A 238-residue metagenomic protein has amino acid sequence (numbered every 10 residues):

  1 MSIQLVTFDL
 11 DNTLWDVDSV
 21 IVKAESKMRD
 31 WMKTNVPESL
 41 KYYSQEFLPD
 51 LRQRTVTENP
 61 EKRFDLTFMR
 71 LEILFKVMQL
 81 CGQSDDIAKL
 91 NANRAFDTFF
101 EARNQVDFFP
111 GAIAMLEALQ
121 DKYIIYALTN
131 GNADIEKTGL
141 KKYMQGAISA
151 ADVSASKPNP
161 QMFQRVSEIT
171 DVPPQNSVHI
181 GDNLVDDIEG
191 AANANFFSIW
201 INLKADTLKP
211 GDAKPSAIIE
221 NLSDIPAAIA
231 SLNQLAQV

Functional and structural regions predicted by a protein language model:
M1-V6, D18, T34, K41 (+3 more regions): Asp-based, Mg2+/Mn2+-dependent phosphohydrolase catalytic module
S2-L10, L14-P110: N-terminal helical cap/lid subdomain that shapes the substrate entry/recognition surface in HAD-like hydrolases
